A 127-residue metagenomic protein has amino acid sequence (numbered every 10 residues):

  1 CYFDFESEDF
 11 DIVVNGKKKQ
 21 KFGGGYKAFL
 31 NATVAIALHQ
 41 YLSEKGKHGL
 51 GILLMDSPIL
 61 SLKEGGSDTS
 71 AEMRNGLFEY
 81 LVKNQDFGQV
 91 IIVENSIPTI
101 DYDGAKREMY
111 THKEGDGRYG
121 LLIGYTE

Functional and structural regions predicted by a protein language model:
C1-K17, H48-P58: Long, charged, glycine-rich C-terminal linkers/tails
D11-A35, K63-T69: Conserved ABC ATPase signature
F22, E44-K47, V82-D86: Conserved catalytic network of the ASCE P-loop NTPase/AAA+ motor domain
G25-I52: GG-anchored amphipathic helix commonly corresponding to the ABC/SMC/Rad50 NBD signature/C-loop
L30, D56, V90: Hydrophobic, well-ordered secondary-structure elements that form the walls of internal hydrophobic environments
I59-L62, I97-T99: Short acidic, S/G/P-rich loop/turn micro-motifs used as interaction or catalytic elements
D68-E127: C-terminal lobe/lid and adjacent interdomain/linker elements of RecA-like ASCE P-loop ATPase modules
